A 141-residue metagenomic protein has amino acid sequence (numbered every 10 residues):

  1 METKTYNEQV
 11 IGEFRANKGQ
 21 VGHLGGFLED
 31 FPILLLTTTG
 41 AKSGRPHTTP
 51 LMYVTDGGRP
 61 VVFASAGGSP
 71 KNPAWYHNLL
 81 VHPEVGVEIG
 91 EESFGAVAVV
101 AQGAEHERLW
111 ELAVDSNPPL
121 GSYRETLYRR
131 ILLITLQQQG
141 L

Functional and structural regions predicted by a protein language model:
M1-D30: Extreme N-terminal tail/first-helix region
M1-V10, T37-K42, E84-S93: N-terminal short leaders/motifs
V21-L24, S43, L120-R124: Short helix-to-loop capping/linker segments positioned immediately adjacent to catalytic or ligand/cofactor-binding
F27, V54-T55, T126-L127: Extracellular/periplasmic catalytic domains that process cell-envelope and extracellular macromolecules
F31-G67: Short beta-strand segments
L35, T135-Q137: Short, well-ordered beta-strand micro-motif
G57-G58, Q139-L141: Short loop segments at secondary-structure junctions
A66-L120, E125-R130, Q138-G140: Short, structured beta-strand-loop surface elements
